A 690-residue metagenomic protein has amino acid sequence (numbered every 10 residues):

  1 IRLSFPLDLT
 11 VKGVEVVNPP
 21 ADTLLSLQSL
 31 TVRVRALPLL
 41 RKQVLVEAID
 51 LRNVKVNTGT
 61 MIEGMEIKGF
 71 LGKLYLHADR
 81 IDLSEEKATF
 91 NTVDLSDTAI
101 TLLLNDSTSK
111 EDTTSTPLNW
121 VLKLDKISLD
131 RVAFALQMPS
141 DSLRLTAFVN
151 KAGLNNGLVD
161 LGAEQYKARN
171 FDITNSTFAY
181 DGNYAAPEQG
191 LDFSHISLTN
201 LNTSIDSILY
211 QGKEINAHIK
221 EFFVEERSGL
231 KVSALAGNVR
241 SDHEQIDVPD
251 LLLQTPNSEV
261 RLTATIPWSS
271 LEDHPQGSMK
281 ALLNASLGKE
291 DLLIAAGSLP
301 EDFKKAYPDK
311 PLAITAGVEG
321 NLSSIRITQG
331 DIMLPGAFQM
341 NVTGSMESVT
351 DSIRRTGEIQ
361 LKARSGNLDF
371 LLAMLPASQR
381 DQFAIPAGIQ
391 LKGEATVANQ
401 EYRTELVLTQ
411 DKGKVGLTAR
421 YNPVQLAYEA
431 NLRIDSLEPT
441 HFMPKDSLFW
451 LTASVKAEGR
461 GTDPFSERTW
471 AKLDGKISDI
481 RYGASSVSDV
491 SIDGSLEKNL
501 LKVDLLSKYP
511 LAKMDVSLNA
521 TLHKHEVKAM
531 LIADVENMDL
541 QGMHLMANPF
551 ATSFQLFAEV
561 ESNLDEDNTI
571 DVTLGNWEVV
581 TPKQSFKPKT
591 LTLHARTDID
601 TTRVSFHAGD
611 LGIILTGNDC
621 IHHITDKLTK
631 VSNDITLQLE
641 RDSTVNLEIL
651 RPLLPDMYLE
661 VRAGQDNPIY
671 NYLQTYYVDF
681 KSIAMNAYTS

Functional and structural regions predicted by a protein language model:
I1-N91, L95-D97, T101, L124 (+5 more regions): Terminal hydrophobic membrane-targeting helix
S4, L39, L83-P117, L122-F222 (+3 more regions): Membrane-proximal interfacial segments on either side of biological membranes
V14, V132, L251: Hydrophobic adenine-recognition pocket in adenosine-nucleotide-binding enzymes
N18, L136, E226: Conserved A-loop
